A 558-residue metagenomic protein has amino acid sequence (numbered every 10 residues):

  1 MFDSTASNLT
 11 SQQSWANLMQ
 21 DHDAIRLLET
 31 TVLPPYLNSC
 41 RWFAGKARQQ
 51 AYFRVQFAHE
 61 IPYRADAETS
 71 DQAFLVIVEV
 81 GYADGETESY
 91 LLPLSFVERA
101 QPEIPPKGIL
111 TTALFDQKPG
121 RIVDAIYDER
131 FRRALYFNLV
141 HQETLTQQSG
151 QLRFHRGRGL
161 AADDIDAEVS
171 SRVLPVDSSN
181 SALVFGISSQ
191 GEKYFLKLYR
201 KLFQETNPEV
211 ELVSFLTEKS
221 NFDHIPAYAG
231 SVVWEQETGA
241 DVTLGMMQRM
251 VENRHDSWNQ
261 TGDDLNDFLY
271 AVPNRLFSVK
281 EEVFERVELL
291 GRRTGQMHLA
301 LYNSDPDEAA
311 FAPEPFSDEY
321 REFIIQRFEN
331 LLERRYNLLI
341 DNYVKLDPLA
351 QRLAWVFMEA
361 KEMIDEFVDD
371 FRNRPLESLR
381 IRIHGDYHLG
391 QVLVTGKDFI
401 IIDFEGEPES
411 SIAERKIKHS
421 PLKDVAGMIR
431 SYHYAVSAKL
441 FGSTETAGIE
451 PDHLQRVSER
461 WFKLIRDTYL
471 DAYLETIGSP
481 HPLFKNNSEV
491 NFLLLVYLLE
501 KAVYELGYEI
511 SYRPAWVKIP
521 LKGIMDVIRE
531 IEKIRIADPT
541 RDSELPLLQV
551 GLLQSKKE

Functional and structural regions predicted by a protein language model:
L9-Y52: Short Lys/Arg-enriched alpha/beta "domain-start" segment
Q49-E68, I77-E79, V173, S231-V232: Short amphipathic beta-strand and strand-loop transition segments with alternating hydrophobic
A73-N337, T395-I402, E407-E459, K463-D467: Conserved ATP-binding subdomain of kinase catalytic cores across diverse folds
R158-V169, R334-I381: An alpha-helical support segment within catalytic cores of ATP-dependent transferases
D386: Conserved catalytic-loop position in the HRD/HxD motif
L389: Catalytic-loop Lys-Pro-X-Asn motif of eukaryotic-like protein kinases
R456-F484, F492-K557: ATP/Mg2+ or Mg2+-diphosphate-binding catalytic cores that bind nucleotide phosphates or diphosphates via glycine-rich
